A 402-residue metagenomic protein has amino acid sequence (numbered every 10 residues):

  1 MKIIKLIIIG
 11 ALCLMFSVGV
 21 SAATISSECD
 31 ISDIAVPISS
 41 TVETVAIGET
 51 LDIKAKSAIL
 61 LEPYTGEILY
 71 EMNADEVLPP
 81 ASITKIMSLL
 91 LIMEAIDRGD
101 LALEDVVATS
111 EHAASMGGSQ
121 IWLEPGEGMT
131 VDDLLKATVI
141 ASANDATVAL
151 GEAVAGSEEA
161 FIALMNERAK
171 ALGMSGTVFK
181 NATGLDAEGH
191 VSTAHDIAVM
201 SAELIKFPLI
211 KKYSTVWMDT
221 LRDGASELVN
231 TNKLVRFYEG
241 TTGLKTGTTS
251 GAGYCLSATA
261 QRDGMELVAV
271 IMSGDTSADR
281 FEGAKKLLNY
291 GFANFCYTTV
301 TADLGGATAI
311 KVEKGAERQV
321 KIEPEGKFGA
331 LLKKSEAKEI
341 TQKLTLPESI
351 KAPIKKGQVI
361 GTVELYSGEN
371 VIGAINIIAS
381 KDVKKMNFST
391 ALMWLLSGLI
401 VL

Functional and structural regions predicted by a protein language model:
K2-A22: Sec-dependent N-terminal signal peptides of Gram-positive bacterial secreted proteins and lipoproteins
I3-I4, P80, V131, F388 (+1 more regions): Structural motif marking the loop-to-transmembrane transition
I3-L6, I86, R262: Hydrophobic alpha-helical segments, especially transmembrane helices and their immediate juxtamembrane helical caps
M15-V18, R98, A302: Residues in and immediately flanking transmembrane alpha helices
S17, V139, I400-V401: Short, flexible coil/linker elements and helix-boundary hinge sites characteristic of intrinsically disordered
A22-H195, V199-P208: Active-site-adjacent loops and short helices of periplasmic peptidoglycan-processing enzymes
M174-V178, D186-L402: Domain-terminus/edge residues, biased toward the C-terminal soluble/receptor-binding domains of extracytoplasmic
